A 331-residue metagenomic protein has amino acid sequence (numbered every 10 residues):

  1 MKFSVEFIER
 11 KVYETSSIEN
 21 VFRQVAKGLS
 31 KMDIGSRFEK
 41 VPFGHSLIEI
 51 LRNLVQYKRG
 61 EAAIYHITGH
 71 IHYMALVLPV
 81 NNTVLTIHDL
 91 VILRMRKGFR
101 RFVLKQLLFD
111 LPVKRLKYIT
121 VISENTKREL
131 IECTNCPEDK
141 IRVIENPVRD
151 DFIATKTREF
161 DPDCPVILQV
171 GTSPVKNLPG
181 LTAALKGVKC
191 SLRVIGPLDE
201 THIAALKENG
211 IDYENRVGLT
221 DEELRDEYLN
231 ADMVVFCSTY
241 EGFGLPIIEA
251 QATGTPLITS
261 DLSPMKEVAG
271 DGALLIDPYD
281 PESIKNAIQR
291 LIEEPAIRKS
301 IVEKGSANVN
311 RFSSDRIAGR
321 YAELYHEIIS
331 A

Functional and structural regions predicted by a protein language model:
M1-A331: Carbohydrate transferase catalytic cores enriched for Leloir-type hexosyltransferases
